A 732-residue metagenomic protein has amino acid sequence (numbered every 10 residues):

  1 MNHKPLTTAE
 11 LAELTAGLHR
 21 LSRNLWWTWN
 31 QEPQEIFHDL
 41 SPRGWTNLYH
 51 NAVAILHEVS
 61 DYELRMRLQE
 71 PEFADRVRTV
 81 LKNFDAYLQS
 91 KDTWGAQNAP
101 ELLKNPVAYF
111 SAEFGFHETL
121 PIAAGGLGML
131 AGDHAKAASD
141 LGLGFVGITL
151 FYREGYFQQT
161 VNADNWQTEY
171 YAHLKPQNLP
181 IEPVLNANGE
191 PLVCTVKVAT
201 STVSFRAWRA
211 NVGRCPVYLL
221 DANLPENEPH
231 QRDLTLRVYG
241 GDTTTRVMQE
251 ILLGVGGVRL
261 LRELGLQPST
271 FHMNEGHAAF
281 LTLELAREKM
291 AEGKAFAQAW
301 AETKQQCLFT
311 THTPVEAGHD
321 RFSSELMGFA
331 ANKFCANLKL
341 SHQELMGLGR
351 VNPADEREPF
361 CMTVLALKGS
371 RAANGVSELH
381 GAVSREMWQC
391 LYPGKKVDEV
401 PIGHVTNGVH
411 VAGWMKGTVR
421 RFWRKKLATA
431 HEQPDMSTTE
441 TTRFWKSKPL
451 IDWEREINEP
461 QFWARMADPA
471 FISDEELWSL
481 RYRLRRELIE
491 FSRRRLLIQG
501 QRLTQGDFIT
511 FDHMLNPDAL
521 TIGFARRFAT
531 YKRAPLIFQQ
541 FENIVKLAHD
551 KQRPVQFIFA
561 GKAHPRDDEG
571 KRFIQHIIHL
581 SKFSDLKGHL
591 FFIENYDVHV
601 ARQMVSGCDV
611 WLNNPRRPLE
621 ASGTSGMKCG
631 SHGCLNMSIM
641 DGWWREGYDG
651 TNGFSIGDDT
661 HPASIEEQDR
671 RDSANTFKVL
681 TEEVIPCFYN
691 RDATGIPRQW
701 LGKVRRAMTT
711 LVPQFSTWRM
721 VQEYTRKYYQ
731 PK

Functional and structural regions predicted by a protein language model:
M1-K732: Catalytic cores of carbohydrate-active enzymes across secretory and cytosolic contexts
